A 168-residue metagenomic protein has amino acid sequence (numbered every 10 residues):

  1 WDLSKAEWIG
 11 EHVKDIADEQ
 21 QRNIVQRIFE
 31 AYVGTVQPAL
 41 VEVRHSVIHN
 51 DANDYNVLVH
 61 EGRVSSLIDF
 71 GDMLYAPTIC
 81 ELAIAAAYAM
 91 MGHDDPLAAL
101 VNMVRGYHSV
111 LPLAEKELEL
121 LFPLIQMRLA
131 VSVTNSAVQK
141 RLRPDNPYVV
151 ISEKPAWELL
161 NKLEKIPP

Functional and structural regions predicted by a protein language model:
W1-E7: Glycine-rich phosphate/diphosphate-binding loop of Rossmann-like nucleotide-binding domains
E7-D15, S132-P168: ATP/Mg2+ or Mg2+-diphosphate-binding catalytic cores that bind nucleotide phosphates or diphosphates via glycine-rich
W8-N50: An alpha-helical support segment within catalytic cores of ATP-dependent transferases
V25, M103, L120-L121: A structural signal for short hydrophobic/aromatic patches embedded in well-ordered alpha helices
R27-A31, L124, S136: Short acidic/histidine-centered micro-motifs embedded in hydrophobic/aromatic stretches that mark compact functional
V33-C80: Active-site acidic catalytic loop and adjacent metal/ATP-binding pocket of ATP-dependent phosphoryl transfer enzymes
I79-P112, Q126-R143: Active-site activation/catalytic loop segments of kinase-like enzymes and analogous catalytic loops in related
L113-I125: All-alpha amphipathic helical-bundle segments outside canonical DNA-binding/catalytic cores that form hydrophobic
